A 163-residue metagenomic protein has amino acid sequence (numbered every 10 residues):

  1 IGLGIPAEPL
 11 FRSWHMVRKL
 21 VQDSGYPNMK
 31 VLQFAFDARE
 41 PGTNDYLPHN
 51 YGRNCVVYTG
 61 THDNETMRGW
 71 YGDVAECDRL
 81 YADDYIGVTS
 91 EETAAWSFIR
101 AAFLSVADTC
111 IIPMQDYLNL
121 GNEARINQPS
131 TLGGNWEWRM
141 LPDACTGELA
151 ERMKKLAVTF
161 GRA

Functional and structural regions predicted by a protein language model:
I1, R53, N127-Q128: Short loop/turn microsegments at loop-to-beta-strand junctions
I1, T59, L132-N135: Short glycine-rich loop/turn motifs that provide flexible caps or phosphate-binding loops at active sites
L3-L10: Short, small-residue-biased leader/transition segments that mark boundaries at the very start of proteins
I5, H62, W136: Conserved, mostly hydrophobic/aromatic
E8, T109-M114, E137-M140: Conserved active-site loop/cleft motifs that coordinate metal ions or position small ligands
R12-N122: Conserved alpha/beta catalytic core and glycan-binding cleft of carbohydrate-active enzymes
N119-A163: Structured C-terminal cap/extension of enzyme domains
